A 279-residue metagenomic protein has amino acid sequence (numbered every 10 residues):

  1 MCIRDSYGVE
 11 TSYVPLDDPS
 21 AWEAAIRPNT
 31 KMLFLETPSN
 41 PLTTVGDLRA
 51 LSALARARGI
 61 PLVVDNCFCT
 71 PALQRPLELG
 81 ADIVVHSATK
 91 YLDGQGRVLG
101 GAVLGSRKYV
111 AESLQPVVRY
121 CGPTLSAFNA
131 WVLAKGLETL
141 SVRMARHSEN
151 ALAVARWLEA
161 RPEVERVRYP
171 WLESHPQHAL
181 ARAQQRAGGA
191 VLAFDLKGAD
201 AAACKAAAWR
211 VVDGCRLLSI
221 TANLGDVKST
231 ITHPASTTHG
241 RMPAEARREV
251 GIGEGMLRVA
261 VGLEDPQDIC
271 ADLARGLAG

Functional and structural regions predicted by a protein language model:
R4-P162, R168: Conserved PLP-enzyme active-site core in the AAT-like
Y7-S12, P28, S229-G279: PLP-dependent enzyme catalytic core of the Aspartate aminotransferase-like
L42-T43, P71, A202, A206 (+1 more regions): Residues that form or flank phosphate/diphosphate-binding pockets in enzymes that use nucleotide phosphates
G94, L125-N129, A183-A187, E249-E254: Short, flexible turn/loop "capping" segments at secondary-structure junctions
V98-G100, A187-V191, E254-R258: Short, solvent-exposed beta-strand edge segments and adjacent coil->beta transition regions
S113-L114, A207-V211, I269-L273: Hydrophobic side chains in well-ordered alpha-helices
V132-V142, G189-A201, R258-G262: Short, well-ordered beta-strand elements within core beta-sheets of diverse protein domains
L152-V227, P243-A244, R248: Conserved small-domain helix->loop->beta segment predominantly found in fold-type I
